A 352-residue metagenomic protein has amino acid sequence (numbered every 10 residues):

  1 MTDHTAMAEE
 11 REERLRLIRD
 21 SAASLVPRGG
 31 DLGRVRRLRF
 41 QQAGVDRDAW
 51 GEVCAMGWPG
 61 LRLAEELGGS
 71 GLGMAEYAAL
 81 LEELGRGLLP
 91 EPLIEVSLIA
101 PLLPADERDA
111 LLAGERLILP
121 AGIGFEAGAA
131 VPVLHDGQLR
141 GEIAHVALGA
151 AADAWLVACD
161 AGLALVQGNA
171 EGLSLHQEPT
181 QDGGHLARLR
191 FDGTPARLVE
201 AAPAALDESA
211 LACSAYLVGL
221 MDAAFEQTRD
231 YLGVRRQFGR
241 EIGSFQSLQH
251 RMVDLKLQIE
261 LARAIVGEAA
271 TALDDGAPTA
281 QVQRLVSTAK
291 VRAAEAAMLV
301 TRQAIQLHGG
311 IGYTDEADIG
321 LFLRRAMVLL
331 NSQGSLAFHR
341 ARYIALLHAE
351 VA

Functional and structural regions predicted by a protein language model:
M1-G87, Q138, A210-A352: Alpha-helical interface subdomain recognition
D3, L88, D109-R229: FAD-binding core of flavoproteins
L32, L103-D109, D222: Short helix-capping/linker segments at secondary-structure and domain boundaries
V45-D48, L102-A105, A127-V133: Short, solvent-exposed polar/charged micro-motifs at secondary-structure junctions
A75-E76, E95, P104, P132-V133 (+9 more regions): Surface-exposed beta-strand edges and their flanking turn/coil or helix-capping segments
L81-E82, A100, V157-C159, G183-H185 (+2 more regions): Short, low-complexity, polar/charged sequence segments that are solvent-exposed and flexible
L89-D106: N-terminal glycine-rich flavin-associated loop
V96-I99, G114, E295: Structured catalytic cores of enzymes that bind and process phosphorylated ligands/cofactors
